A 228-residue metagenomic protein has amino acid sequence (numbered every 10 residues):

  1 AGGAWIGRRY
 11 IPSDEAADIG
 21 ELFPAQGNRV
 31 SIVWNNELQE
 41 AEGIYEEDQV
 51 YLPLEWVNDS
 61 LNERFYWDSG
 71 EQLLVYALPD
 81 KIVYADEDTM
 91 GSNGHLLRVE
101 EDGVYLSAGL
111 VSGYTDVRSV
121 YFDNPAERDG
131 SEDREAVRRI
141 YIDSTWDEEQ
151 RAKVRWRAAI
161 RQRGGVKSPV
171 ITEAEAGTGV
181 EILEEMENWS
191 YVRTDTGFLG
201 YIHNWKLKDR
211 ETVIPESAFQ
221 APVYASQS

Functional and structural regions predicted by a protein language model:
A1-A159, G164-E181, M186, K206-Q227: Primary recognition of N-terminal secretory signal peptides and signal-anchoring hydrophobic helices
G177, S190-T194, I202: SH3/SH3-like beta-barrel fold
D195-T196, K206: A short beta-strand motif that forms part of the nucleic acid-binding face of small beta-barrel RNA-binding folds
